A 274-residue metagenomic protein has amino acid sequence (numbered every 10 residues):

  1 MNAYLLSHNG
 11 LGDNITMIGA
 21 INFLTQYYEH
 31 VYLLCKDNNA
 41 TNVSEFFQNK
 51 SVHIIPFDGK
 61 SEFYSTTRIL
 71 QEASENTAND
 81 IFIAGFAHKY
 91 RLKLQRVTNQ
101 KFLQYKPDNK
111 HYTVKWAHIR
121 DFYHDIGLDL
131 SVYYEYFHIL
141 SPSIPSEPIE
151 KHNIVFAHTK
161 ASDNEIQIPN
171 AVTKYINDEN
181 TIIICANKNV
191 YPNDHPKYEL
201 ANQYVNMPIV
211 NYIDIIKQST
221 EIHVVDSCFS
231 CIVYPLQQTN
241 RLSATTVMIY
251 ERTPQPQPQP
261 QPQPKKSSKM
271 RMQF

Functional and structural regions predicted by a protein language model:
M1-F274: Catalytic machinery of carbohydrate-active enzymes, primarily nucleotide-sugar-dependent glycosyltransferases
